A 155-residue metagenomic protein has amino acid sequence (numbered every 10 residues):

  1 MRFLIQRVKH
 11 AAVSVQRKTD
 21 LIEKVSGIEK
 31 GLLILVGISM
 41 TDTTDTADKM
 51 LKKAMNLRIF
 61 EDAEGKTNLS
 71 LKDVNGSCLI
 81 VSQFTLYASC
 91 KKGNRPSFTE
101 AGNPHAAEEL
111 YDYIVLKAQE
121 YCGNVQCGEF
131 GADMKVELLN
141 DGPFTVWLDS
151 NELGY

Functional and structural regions predicted by a protein language model:
M1-G93, E109-Y155: N-terminal, polar/charged subdomain of small-to-medium soluble alpha/beta proteins
K92-A106: A charged helix-plus-loop insertion that forms the helical arch/lid used to bind and gate nucleic-acid substrates
